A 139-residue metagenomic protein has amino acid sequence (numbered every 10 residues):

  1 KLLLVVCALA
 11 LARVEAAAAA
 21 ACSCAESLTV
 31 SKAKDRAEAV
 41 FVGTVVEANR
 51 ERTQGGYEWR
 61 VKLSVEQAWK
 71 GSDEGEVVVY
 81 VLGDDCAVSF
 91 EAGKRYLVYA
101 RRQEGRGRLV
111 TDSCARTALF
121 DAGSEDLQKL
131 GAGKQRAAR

Functional and structural regions predicted by a protein language model:
K1-C7: Sec-dependent N-terminal signal peptides
L3, R13-R139: Transition segments tied to proteolytic processing and entry into folded domains
